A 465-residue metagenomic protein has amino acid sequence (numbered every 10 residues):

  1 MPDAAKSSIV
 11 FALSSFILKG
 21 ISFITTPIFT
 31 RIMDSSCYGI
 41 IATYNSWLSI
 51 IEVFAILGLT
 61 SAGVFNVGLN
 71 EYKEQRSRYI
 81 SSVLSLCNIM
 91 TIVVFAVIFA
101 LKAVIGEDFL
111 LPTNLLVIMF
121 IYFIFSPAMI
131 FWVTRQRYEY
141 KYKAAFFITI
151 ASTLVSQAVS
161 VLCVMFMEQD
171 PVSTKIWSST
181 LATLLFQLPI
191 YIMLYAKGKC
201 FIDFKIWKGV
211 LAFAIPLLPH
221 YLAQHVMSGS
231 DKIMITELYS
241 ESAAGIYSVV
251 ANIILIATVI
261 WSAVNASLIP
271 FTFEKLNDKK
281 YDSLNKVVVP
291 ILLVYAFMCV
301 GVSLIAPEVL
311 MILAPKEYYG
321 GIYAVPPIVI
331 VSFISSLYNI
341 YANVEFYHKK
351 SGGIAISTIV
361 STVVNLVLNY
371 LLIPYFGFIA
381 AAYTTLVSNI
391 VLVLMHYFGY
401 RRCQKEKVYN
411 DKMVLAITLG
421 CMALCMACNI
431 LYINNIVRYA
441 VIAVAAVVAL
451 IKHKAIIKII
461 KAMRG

Functional and structural regions predicted by a protein language model:
M1-I21, Q75-S77, S81, F204-L217 (+2 more regions): N-terminal membrane topogenesis motif
D3-V64, F95-F99, Y122, T153 (+2 more regions): Signature of the first transmembrane helix
A4, K143, Q169-I176, L188-S228 (+3 more regions): Interhelical loop/hinge segments that connect adjacent transmembrane helices in multipass membrane
F16, A55, S61, S81-D108 (+4 more regions): Alpha-helical transmembrane segments of multi-pass membrane transport and lipid-handling proteins
T26-P27, A55-Y72, I253-K279, N285-V289 (+1 more regions): Helix-loop junctions and terminal segments of transmembrane helices in multi-pass membrane transport/translocation
V117, F146-A196, V360-V364, F378-G399 (+1 more regions): Hydrophobic alpha-helical transmembrane segments
S126-F147, G198, V329-V360, Y400: Membrane-interface junctions at transmembrane-helix termini in multi-pass inner-membrane proteins
M426-G465: Membrane-proximal transmembrane or re-entrant/amphipathic helices at the cytosolic face
